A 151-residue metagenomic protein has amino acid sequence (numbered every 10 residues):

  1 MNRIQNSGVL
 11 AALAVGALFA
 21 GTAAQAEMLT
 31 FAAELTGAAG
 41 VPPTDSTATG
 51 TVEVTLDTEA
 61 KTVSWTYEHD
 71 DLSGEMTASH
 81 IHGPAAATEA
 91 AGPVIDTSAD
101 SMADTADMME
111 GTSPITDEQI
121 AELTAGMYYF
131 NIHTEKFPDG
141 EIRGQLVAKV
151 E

Functional and structural regions predicted by a protein language model:
M1-A11: Bacterial N-terminal signal peptides that target proteins for export
N2-I4, G21-S79, G83-E151: Metal-centered catalytic cores of metalloenzymes
L10-A20: Bacterial N-terminal signal peptides
